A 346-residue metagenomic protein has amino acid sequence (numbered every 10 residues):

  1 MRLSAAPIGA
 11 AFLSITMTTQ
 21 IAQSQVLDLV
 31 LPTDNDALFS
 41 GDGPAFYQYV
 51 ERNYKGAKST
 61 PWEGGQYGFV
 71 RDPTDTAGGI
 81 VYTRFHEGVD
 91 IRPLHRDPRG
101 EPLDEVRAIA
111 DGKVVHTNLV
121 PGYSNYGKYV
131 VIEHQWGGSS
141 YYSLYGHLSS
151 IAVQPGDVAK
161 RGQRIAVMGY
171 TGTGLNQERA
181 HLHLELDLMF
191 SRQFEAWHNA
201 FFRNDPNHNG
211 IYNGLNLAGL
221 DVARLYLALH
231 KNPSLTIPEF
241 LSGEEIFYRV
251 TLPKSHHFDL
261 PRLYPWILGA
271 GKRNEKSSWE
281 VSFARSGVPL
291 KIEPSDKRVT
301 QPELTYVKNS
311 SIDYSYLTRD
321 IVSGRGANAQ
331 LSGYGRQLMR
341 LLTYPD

Functional and structural regions predicted by a protein language model:
M1-I8: Bacterial N-terminal signal peptides that target proteins for export
G9-T18: Bacterial N-terminal signal peptides
T19-Q23: Membrane-interface motif at the C-terminal end of an N-terminal transmembrane signal
S24-K128, Y170, N207-D346: Surface-exposed, glycine-biased beta-strand/turn segments
E87-P98, I132, S139, G146 (+1 more regions): Small beta-barrel nucleic-acid-binding modules, principally OB-folds
E101-L103, R107-S150, Q177-R179, H183: Zn2+-dependent peptidoglycan hydrolase active-site motif and core
I109, V153-Q154, A159: Surface-exposed strand-loop junctions at beta-sheet edges and helix termini that form docking/interaction patches
Y123-E133, H147, D157-P233: Conserved, short, structured surface segments that act as functional micro-motifs
